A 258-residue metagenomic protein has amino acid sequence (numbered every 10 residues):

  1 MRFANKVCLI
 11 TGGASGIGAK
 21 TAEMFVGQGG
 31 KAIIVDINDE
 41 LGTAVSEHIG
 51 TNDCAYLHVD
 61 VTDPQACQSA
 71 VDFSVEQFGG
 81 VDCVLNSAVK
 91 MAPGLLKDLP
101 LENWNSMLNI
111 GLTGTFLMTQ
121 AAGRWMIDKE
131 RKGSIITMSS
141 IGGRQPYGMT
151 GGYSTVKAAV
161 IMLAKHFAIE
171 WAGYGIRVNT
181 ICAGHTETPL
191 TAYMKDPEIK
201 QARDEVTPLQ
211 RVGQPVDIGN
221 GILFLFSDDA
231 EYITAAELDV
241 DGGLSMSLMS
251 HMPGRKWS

Functional and structural regions predicted by a protein language model:
L85, A172, R177, I233-A235: Short, small/polar-rich loop/turn modules that mediate ligand/substrate recognition or access, typified
M91, L99, Q145-T155, H166 (+3 more regions): Active-site loop-to-helix junction immediately N-terminal to the catalytic Tyr of the SDR YXXXK motif in Rossmann-fold
L95-L96, P100-L108, R203: Substrate-binding pocket helix/loop in short-chain dehydrogenase/reductase
T119, V156, A164: Active-site helix of classical SDR
R124, I169-G173, E231: Alpha-helical segment proximal to the catalytic Tyr-Lys
S140: Residue(s) in the substrate-gating loop at a strand-loop-helix junction that position the organic substrate next
L223, T234-S258: Short C-terminal tail/terminal secondary-structure segment of NAD(P)H-dependent dehydrogenase/reductase domains
